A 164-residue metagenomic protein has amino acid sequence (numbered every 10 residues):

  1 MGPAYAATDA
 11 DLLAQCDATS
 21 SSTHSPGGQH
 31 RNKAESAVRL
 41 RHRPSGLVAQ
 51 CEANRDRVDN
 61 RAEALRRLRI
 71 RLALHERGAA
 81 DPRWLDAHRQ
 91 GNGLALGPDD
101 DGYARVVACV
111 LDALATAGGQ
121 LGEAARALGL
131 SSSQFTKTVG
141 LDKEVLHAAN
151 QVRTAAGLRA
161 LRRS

Functional and structural regions predicted by a protein language model:
M1-C109, T116-A117, G140, T154-S164: Ribosome-associated translation termination/rescue signal centered on the conserved GGQ peptidyl-tRNA hydrolysis loop
G119-A124: Short helix-boundary/capping micro-motifs
A127: Residues within the alpha-helical elements of helix-turn-helix
Q134-T136: Helix-turn-helix DNA-binding helix
K143-H147: C-terminal flanking helix
Q151: Glycine-rich, charge-dense phosphate/pyrophosphate-binding loop(s) and the adjacent flexible "lid"/catalytic subdomain
